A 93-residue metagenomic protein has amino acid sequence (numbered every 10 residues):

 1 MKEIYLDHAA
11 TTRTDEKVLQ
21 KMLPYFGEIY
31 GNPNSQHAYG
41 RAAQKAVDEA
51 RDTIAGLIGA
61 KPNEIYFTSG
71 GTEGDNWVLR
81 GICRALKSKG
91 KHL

Functional and structural regions predicted by a protein language model:
M1-L93: Pyridoxal 5′-phosphate
